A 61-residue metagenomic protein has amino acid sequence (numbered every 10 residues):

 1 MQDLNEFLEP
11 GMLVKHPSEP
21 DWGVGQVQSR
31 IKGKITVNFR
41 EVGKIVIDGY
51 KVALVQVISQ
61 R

Functional and structural regions predicted by a protein language model:
M1-L13, D21: Mixed-charge, Lys/Arg-rich low-complexity intrinsically disordered regions
W22-G23, I45: Short, surface-exposed beta-strand/loop "edge" segments at domain boundaries and coil↔beta transitions
G23-R30: Short beta-strand-centered aromatic/proline hotspots
I35-F39: SH3/SH3-like beta-barrel fold
G43-R61: Intrinsically disordered, low-complexity, charged/polar segments
